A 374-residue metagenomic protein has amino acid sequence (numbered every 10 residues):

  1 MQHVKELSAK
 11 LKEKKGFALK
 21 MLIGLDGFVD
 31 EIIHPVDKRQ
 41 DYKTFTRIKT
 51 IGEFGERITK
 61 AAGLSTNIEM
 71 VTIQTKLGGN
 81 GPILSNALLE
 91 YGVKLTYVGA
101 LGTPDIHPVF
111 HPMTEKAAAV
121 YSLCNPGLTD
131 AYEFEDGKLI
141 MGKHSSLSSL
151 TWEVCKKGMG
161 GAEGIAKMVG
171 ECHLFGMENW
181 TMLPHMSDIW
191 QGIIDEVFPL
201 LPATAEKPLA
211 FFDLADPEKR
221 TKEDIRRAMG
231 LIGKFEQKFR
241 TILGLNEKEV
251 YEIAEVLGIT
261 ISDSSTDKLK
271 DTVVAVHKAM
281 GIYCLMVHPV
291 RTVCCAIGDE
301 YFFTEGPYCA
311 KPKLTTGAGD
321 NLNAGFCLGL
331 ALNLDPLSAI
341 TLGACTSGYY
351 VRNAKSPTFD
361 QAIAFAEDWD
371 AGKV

Functional and structural regions predicted by a protein language model:
M1-L64, V71-N80, E90-Y301, N353-V374: Ribokinase/PfkB-type carbohydrate-kinase core domain
Q74-A87, K313-N321: Glycine/serine-rich anion-binding loops at beta->alpha junctions that coordinate negatively charged ligand groups
G79-P82, N86, K248, A324 (+2 more regions): A structural signal for well-ordered alpha-helical segments within the folded catalytic domains of diverse enzymes
S85-K94, L328-N333: Alpha-helix C-terminal capping segments
C284, P307-K373: Conserved post-catalytic alpha-helical subdomain immediately downstream of the catalytic base and nucleotide-binding
